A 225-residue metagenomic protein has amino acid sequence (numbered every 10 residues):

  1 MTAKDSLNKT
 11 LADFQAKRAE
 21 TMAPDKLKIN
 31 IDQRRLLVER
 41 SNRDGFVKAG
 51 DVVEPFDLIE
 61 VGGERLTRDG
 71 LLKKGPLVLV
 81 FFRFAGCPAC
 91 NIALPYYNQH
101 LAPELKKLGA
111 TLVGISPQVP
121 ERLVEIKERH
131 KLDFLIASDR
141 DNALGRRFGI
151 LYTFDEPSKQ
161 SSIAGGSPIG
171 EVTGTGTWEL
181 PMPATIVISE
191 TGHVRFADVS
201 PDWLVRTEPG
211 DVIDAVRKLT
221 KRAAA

Functional and structural regions predicted by a protein language model:
M1-V52, A225: N-terminal targeting signals for export/organelle localization
I31-L37, K159-P168, R217-A225: Short, positively charged
V53-E54, V78, M182-A184: Short loop/turn microsegments at loop-to-beta-strand junctions
G62-G63, T191: Residue-level recognition of short loop/turn positions
R68-Y97: Short active-site neighborhood of thiol/selenol oxidoreductases, capturing the structured segment around
L94-R147: Structural microenvironment flanking redox-active thiols in thiol-disulfide oxidoreductases
D139-V205: Thiol/selenol-based redox catalytic cores and closely related redox-interacting motifs
W203-R222: A short, polar/charged loop-to-alpha-helix boundary motif
